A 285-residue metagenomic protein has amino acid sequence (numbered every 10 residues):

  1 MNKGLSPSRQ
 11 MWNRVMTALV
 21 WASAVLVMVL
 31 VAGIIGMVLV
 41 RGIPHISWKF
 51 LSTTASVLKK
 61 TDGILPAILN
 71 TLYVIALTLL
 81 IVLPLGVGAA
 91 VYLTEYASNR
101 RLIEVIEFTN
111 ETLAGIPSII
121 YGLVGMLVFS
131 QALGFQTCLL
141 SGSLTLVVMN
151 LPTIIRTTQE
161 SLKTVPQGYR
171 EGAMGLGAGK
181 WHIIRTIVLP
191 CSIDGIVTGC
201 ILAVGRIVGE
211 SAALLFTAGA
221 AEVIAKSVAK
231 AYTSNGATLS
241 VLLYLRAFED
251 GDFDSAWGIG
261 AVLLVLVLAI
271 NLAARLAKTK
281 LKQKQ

Functional and structural regions predicted by a protein language model:
K3-A22, G36-T78, N99, L245-D254: Periplasmic/extracellular loop-to-transmembrane helix junction in inner-membrane transport proteins
S56-L58, D62, L214-L264: Interhelical loop and adjacent transmembrane-helix boundary motif in polytopic membrane transport permeases
L69, Y73-I81, L85, A89 (+4 more regions): Hydrophobic alpha-helical transmembrane segments of multipass integral membrane proteins, especially permease/channel
T78-N110, L123, R275-K280: Transmembrane-helix boundary motif in ABC transporter permease subunits
L79, T158, K180-A218: Transmembrane alpha-helices
L93, Q159, K163, I201 (+1 more regions): C-terminal transmembrane helix and the adjacent membrane-cytosol boundary/short C-terminal tail of inner/organellar
E111-V147: Generic hydrophobic transmembrane alpha-helix motif, especially the helices
P117, L176-G177, P190: Glycine/proline-centered hinge or cleavage motifs at structural transition points of membrane proteins
